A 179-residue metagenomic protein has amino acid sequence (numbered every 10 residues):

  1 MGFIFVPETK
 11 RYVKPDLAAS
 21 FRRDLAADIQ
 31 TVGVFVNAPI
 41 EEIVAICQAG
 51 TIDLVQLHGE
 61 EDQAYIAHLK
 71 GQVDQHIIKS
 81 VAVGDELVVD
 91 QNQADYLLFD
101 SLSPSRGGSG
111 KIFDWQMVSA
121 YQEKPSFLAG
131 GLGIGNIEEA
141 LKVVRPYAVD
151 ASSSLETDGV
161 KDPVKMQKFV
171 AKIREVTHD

Functional and structural regions predicted by a protein language model:
M1-D179: Conserved N-terminal beta1-alpha1 strand-loop-helix module at the mouth
